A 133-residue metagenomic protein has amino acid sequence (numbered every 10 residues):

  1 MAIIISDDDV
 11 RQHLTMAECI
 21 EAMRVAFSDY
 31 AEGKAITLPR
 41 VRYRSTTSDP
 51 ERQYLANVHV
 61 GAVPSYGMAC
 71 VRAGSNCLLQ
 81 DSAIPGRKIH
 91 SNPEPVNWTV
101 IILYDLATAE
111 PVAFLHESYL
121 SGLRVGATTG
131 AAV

Functional and structural regions predicted by a protein language model:
M1-R124, G130: N-terminal ligand-binding/catalytic initiation module
